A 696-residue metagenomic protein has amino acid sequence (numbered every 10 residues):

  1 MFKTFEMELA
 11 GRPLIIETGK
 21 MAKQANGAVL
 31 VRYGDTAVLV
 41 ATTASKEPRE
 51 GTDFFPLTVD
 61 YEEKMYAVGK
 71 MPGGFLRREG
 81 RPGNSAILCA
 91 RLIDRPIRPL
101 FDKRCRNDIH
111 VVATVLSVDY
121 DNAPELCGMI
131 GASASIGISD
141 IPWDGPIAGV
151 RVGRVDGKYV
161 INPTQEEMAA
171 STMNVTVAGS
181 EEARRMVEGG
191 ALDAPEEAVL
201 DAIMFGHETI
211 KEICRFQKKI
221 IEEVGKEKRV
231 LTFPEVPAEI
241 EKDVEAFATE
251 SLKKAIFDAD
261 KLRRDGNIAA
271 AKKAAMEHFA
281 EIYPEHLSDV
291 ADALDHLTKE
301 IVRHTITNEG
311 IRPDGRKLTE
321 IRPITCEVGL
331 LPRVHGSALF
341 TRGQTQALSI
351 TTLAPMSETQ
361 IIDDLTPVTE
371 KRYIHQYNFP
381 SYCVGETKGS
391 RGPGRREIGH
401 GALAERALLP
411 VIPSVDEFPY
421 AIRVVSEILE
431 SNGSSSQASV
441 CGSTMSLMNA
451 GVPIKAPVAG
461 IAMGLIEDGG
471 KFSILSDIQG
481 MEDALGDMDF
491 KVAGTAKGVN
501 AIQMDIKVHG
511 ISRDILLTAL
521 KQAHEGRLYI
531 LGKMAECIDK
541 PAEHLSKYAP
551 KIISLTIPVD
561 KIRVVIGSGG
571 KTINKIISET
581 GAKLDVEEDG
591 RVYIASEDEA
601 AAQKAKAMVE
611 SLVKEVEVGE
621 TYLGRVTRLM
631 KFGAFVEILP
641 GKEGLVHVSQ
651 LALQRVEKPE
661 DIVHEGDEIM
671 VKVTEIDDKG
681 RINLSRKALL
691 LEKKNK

Functional and structural regions predicted by a protein language model:
M1-S45, T232-P367, P550-V564, T572 (+1 more regions): Extended amphipathic alpha-helical scaffolds
M1-T232: Long, basic N-terminal domains or extensions that often function in RNA/ssDNA interaction or organelle/cellular
A25-H110, V115-S117, N122, V199 (+4 more regions): Glycine-rich, flexible beta-strand/loop modules in the N-terminal catalytic cores of phosphate-handling
G27-V29, N122-D140, V328-T351, N432-V452 (+1 more regions): Conserved phosphate/anionic-ligand binding catalytic regions in large, soluble enzymes, centered on
K103-I109, D144-P146, I213-L231, L262-R263 (+6 more regions): Flexible, glycine/charged-enriched surface loops at secondary-structure junctions
D140-D258, L447-E543: Mobile "lid/hinge" segments at catalytic clefts and subdomain interfaces of large enzymes
E227-A238, Y529-L555, Q603-L623: Long, charged amphipathic helices and adjacent flexible linkers at domain junctions
Y548-I552, V559-K696: Single-stranded RNA-binding regions, centering on S1/OB-family and related RNA-binding modules
